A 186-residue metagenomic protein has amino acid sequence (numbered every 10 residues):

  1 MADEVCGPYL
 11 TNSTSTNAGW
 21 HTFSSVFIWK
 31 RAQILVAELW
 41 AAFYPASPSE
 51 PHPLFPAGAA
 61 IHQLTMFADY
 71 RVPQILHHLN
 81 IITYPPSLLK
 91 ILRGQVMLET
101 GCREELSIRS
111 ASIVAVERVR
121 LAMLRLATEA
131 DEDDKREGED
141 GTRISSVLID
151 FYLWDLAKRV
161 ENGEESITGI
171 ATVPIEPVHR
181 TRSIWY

Functional and structural regions predicted by a protein language model:
M1-Y186: HhH-family (HhH-GPD) DNA N-glycosylase catalytic core used in base-excision repair
